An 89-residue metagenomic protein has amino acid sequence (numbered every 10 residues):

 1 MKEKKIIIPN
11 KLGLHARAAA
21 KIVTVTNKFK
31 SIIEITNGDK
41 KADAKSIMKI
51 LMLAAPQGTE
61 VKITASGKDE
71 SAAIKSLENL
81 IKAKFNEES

Functional and structural regions predicted by a protein language model:
M1-K5, E60: Intrinsic-disorder/low-complexity, polar/charged segments enriched in Ser/Thr/Lys/Arg/Asp/Glu/Gln
I6-I7, K21, A72, L77: Alpha-helical protein-protein interaction elements
I7-M48, M52-Q57: Compact, glycine-rich, soluble single-domain proteins
P56-S89: C-terminal structural segments of small proteins and small subunits
